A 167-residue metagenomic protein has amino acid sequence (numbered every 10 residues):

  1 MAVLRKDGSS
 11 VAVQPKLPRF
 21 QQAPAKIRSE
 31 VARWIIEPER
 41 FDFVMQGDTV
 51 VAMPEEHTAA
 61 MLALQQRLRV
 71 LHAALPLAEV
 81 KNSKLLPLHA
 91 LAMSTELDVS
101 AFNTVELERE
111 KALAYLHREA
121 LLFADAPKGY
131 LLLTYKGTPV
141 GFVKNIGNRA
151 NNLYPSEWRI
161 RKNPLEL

Functional and structural regions predicted by a protein language model:
A2-L167: Polybasic, low-complexity RNA-engagement segments
